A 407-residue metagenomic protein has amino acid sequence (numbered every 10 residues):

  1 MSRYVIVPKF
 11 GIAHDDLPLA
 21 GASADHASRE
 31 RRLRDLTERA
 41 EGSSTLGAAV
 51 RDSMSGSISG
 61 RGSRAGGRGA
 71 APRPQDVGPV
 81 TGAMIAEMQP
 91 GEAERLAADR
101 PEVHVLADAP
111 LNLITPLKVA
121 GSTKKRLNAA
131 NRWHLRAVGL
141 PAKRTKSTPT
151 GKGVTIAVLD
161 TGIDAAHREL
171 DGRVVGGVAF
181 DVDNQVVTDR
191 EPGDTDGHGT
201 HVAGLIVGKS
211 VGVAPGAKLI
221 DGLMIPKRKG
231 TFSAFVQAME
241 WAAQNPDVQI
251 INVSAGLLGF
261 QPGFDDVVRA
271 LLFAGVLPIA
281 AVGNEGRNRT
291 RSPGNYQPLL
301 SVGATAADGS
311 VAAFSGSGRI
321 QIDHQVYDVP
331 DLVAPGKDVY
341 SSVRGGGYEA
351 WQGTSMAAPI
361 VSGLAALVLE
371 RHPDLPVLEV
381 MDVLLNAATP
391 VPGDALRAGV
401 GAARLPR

Functional and structural regions predicted by a protein language model:
V5-P8, D16-L17, K209, M224-P298 (+6 more regions): Substrate-binding/access-modulating region of protease and related hydrolase catalytic domains
I12, E92, L111-L113, G162-A165 (+9 more regions): Solvent-exposed loop/turn segments at secondary-structure junctions within structured extracellular/periplasmic domains
D15-G67: Short amphipathic alpha-helix segments
A48-H134: Autoinhibitory propeptides
R73-G78, E87-R95, L117-V158, D183-D194 (+3 more regions): N-terminal domain-start motif of subtilase-like serine proteases
L106, V175, I220, L277-A280 (+3 more regions): Structural detector of well-ordered beta-strand residues that form the stable sheet scaffold of enzyme domains
R144-G176, T188-S233, P246-Q249, N295-L299 (+3 more regions): Subtilisin-like serine protease catalytic core
R291-E370, D374, L378, D382 (+1 more regions): Extracellular S/T/G-rich loop segment that most often corresponds to the catalytic His/Ser-adjacent loop
